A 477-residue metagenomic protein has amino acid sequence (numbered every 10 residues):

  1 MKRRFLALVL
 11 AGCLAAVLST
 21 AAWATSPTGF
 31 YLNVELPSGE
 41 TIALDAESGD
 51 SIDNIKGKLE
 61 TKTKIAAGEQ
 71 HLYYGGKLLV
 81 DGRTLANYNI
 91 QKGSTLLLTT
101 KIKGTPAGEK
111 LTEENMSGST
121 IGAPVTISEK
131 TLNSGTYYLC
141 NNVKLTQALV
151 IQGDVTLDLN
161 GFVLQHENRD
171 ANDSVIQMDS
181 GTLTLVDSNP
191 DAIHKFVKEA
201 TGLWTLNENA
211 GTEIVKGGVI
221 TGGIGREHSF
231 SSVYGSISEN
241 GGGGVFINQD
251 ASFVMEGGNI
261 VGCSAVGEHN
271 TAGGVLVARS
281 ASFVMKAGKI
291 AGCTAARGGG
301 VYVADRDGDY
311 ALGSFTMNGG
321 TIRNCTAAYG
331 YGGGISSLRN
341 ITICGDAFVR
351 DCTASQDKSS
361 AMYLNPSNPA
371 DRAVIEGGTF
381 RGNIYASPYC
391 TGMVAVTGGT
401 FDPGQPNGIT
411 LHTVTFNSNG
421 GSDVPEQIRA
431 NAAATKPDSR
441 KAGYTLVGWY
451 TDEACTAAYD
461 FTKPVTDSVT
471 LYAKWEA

Functional and structural regions predicted by a protein language model:
V9-V17: Bacterial N-terminal signal peptides
T25-P37, L44-G49, Y88, S94-L96 (+2 more regions): Secondary-structure capping and domain/repeat boundary segments
K56-L78, L446-W449: Short loop-to-beta-strand transition segments
P106-A148: Acidic Gly/Asp/Thr-rich repetitive segments characteristic of extracellular carbohydrate-active and adhesion proteins
V125-L132, L145-Q152, L157, A373 (+2 more regions): Short, T/G/N/S-enriched strand-turn elements that build extracellular solenoid repeat scaffolds
G135, N141, Q147, G153-V155 (+26 more regions): The right-handed parallel beta-helix/beta-solenoid scaffold, focusing on the short coil/turn and N-cap positions
K144-T156, Q165-S188, A192-A210, T221-F253 (+8 more regions): Extracellular beta-strand-rich solenoid/capping regions of secreted or surface-exposed proteins that bind or remodel
T146-Q147, E167, G223-I224, S236 (+10 more regions): Surface-exposed loop/turn segments connecting beta-strands in extracellular beta-rich domains
